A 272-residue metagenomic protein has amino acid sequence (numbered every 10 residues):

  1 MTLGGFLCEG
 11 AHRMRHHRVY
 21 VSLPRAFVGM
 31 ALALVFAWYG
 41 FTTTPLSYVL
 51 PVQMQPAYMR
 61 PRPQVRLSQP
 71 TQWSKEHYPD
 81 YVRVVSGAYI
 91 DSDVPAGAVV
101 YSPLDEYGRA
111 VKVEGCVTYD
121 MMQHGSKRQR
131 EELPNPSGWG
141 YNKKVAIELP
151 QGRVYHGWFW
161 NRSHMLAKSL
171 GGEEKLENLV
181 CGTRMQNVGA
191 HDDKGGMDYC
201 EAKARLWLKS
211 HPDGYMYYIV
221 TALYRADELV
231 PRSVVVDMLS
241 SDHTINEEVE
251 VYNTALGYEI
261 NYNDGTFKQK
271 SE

Functional and structural regions predicted by a protein language model:
M1-R13: N-terminal amphipathic/basic-hydrophobic helices that include classical n-h-c signal peptides and signal-anchor
A11, R15-H16, S163: Intrinsically disordered, low-complexity cationic segments
R15-M30: N-terminal Sec-pathway targeting helices
M30-T44: Hydrophobic alpha-helical membrane-insertion segments, chiefly the h-region of N-terminal signal peptides
P45-Y89: N-terminal, intrinsically disordered, polar/charged segments of Gram-positive cell-envelope systems that serve as
V94-E272: Domain-level detector of nuclease and nuclease-like folds in predominantly extracellular/periplasmic contexts
